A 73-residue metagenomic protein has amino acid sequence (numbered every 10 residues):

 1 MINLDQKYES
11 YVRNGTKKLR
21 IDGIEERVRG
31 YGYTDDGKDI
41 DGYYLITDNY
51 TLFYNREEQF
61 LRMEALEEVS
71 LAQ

Functional and structural regions predicted by a protein language model:
M1-L4, E67-Q73: Short intrinsically disordered terminal tails
I2-G15: Negatively charged, low-complexity tracts enriched in Asp/Glu with abundant Ser/Thr
V12-V69: Acidic, low-complexity, intrinsically disordered interaction modules
